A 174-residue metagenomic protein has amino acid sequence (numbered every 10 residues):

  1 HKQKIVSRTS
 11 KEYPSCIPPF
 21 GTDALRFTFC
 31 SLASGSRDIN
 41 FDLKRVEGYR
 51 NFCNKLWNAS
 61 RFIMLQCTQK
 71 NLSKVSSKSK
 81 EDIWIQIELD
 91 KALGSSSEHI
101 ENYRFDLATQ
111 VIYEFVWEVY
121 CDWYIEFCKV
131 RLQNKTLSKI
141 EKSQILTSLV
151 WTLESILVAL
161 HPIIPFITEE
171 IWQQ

Functional and structural regions predicted by a protein language model:
H1-L25: Intrinsically disordered, low-complexity acidic Ser/Thr-rich regulatory segments
C16-Q174: Helix-rich, typically C-terminal accessory recognition domains appended to large enzymatic cores
